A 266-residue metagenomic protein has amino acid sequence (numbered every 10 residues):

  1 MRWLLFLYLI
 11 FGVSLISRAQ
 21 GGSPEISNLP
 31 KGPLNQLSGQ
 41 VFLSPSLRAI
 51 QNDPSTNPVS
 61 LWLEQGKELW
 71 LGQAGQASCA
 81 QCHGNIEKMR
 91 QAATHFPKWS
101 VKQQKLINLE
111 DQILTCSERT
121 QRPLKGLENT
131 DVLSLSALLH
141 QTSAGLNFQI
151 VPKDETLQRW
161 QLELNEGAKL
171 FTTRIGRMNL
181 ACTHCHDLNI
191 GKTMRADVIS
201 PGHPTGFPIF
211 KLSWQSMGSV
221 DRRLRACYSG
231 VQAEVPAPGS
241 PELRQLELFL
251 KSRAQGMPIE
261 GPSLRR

Functional and structural regions predicted by a protein language model:
W3-Y8, V13-W62, K98-N165, L212-V235 (+2 more regions): Post-cleavage N-terminal segment of exported redox proteins
L63, L69-L71: N-terminal carbohydrate-binding/catalytic regions of secreted carbohydrate-active enzymes
K67, H140-T193: Surface-exposed interaction/gating patches
A74-I86, L135, G167, R177-N189 (+2 more regions): The canonical Cys-X-X-Cys-His
C79-M89, F96, D154-Q158: Acidic helix-start/capping segments at beta-turn-to-alpha-helix junctions
K88-A92, K192-A196: Short Cys/His-rich "knuckle" micro-motifs
T94-Q103, V198-G206: Short cysteine/histidine-rich metal-coordination sites, predominantly Zn2+-binding motifs
D187, T193-K211: Intrinsically disordered, low-complexity segments enriched in Gly and acidic/Ser/Thr residues that form flexible
